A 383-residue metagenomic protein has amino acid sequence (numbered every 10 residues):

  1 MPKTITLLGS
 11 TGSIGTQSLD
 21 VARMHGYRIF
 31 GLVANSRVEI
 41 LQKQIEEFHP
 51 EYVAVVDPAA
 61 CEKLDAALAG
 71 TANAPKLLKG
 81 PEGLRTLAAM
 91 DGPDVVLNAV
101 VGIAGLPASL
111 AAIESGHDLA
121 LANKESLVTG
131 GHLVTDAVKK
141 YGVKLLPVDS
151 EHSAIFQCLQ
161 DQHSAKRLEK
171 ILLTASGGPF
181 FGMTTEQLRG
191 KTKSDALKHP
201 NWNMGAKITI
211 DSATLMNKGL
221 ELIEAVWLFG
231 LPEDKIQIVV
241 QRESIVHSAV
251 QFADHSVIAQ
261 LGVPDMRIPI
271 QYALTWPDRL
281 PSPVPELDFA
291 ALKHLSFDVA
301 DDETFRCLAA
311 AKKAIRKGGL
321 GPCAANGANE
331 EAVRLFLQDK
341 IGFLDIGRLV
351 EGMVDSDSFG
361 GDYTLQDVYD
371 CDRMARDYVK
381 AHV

Functional and structural regions predicted by a protein language model:
M1-V383: Catalytic, metal-anchored helix/loop core of enzyme active sites in primary metabolism
